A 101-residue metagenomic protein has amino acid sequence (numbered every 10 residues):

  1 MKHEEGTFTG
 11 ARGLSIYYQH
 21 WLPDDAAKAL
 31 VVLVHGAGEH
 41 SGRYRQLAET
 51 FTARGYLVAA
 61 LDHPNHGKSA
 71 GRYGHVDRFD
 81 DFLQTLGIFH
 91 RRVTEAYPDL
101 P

Functional and structural regions predicted by a protein language model:
M1-A26: N-terminal cap/lid segment of alpha/beta-hydrolase-fold proteins
A26, Y97-L100: Short helix-terminating capping/connector loops at secondary-structure junctions
K28, G36-E39: Active-site glycine-rich loops that stabilize anionic/oxyanionic intermediates across multiple enzyme folds
A29, R45-Q46, A53, D81-Q84 (+1 more regions): Alpha-helical macromolecular-interaction surfaces
L33-G36, A60: Structural cue for short, hydrophobic secondary-structure segments
G38-H40, G67-P98: Catalytic nucleophile-loop/oxyanion-hole region of alpha/beta-hydrolase and closely related hydrolase-like folds
R43, A48-G71: Conserved alpha/beta-hydrolase
